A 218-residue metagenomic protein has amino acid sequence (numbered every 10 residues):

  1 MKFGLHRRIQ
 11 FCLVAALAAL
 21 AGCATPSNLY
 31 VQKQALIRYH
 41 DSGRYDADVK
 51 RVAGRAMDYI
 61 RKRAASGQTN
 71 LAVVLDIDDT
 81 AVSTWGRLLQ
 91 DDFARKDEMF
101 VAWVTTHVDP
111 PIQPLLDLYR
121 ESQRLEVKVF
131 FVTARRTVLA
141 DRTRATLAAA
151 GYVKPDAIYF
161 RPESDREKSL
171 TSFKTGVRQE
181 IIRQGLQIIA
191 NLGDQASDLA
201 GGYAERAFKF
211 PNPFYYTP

Functional and structural regions predicted by a protein language model:
K2-L13: Bacterial N-terminal signal peptides that target proteins for export
F3, G22-L75: Non-catalytic pre-domain segments flanking phosphatase-related domains
P26-V31, V127, R136-P218: C-terminal cap/substrate-recognition subdomain and adjoining C-terminal extension of metal-dependent phosphatase-like
Y39, G43-K50, T69, A94 (+5 more regions): Soluble non-cytosolic domains of exported or imported proteins
G54, D58, Q113, D117-R120 (+2 more regions): Solvent-exposed, polar/charged alpha-helical surfaces in well-ordered, non-transmembrane soluble domains, broadly
Q68-L89: Active-site-adjacent structural elements in enzyme catalytic domains
V82-S83, L88-P111: Metal-dependent phosphoesterase signature
F100-F130, T137-V138: Short, acidic loop-to-helix structural element flanking the phosphoryl-transfer center in phosphate-processing enzymes
